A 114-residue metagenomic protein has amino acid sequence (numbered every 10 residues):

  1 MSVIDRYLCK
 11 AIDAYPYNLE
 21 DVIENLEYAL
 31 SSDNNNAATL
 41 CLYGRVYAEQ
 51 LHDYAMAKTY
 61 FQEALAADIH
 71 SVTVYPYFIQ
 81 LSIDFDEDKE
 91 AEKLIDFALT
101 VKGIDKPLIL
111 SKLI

Functional and structural regions predicted by a protein language model:
S2-S32, A48: Alpha-helical segment of the N-proximal tetratricopeptide repeat
L8, A38-L42, T73-Y77, P107-L113: Alpha-solenoid helical repeat scaffolds
K10-I12, R45-V46, Q80, I114: Residue-level recognition of tetratricopeptide repeat
I12, L30, L65, A98-T100: A conserved position within tetratricopeptide repeats
A14-N25, L51-E63, F85-F97: Structural signature of tandem alpha-helical TPR/SEL1-like repeats, specifically the intra-repeat loop/turn
Y28-H52: Short, charge-rich amphipathic alpha-helical segments embedded in non-transmembrane helical bundles/solenoids
N34, I69, G103-I104: Short coil turns that delineate tetratricopeptide repeat
L40-Y47, Y60, Y75-S82, L94: TPR/Sel1-like alpha-solenoid repeat signature
